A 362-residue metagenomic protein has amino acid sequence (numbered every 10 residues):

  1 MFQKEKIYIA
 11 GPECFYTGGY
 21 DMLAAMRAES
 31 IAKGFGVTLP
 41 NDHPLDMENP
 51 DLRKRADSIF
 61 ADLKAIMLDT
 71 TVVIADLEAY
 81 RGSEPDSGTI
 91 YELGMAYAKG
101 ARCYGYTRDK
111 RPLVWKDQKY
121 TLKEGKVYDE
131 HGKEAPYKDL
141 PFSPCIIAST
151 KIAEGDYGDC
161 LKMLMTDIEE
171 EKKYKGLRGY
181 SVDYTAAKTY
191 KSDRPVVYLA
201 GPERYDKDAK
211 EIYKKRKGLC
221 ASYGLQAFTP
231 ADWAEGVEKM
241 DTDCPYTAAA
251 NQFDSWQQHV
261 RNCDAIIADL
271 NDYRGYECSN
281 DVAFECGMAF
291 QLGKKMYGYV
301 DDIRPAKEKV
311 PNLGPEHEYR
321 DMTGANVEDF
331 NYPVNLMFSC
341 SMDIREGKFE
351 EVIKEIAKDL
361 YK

Functional and structural regions predicted by a protein language model:
M1-K362: Conserved catalytic or regulatory cores that recognize and/or transform ribose-phosphate-containing ligands
